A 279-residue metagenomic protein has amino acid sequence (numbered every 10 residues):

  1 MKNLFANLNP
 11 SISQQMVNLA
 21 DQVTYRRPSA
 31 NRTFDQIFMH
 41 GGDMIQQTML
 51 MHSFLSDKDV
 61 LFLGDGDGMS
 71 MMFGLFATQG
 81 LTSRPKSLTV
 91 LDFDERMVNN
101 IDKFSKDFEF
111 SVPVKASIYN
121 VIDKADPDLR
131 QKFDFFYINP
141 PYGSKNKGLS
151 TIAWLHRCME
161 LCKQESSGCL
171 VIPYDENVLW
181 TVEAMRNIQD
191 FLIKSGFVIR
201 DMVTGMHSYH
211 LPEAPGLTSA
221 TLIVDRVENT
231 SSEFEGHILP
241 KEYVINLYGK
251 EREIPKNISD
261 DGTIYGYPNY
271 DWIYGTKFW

Functional and structural regions predicted by a protein language model:
M1-F62, G66-Q79, N269-W279: S-adenosyl-L-methionine
K86-F93: Conserved SAM-binding motif I beta-strand of class I
F93-R130, F135: S-adenosyl-L-methionine
D134-L149: A short SAM/SAH-binding and catalytic strip from SAM-dependent methyltransferases
L149-S167: A short glycine-rich, Lys/Arg-flanked "PGG" loop and its adjoining helix->strand segment in the class I
Q164-E176: Conserved beta-strand signature within the Rossmann-like core of class I S-adenosyl-L-methionine
L179-P255: Class I S-adenosyl-L-methionine
H237-W279: Short, cationic low-complexity segments
